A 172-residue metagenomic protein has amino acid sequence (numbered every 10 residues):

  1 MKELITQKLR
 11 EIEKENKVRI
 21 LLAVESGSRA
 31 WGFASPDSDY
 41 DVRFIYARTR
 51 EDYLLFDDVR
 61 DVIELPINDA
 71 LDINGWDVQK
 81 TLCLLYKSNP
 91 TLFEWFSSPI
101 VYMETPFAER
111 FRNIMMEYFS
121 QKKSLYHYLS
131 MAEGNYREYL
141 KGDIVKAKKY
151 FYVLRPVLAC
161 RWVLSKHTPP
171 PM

Functional and structural regions predicted by a protein language model:
M1-V24: Helical scaffold of the NTase/Pol beta-like nucleotidyltransferase catalytic core
R19-L22, D41, R161: Beta-sheet entry/capping signal
S26-G27, N74: Short His-Asn-centered micro-motif
G27-N68: Catalytic metal-binding acidic patch
R48-E51, S88-T91, G134, A159-C160: Short loop/turn segments at secondary-structure transitions that flank enzyme active sites
L55-M131: A basic- and aromatic-enriched beta-loop-alpha substructure that forms the phosphate/nucleotide- and DNA/RNA-contacting
R112-M172: Conserved nucleotidyltransferase catalytic core and NTase-mimicking acidic/glycine-rich helix/loop elements in nucleic
